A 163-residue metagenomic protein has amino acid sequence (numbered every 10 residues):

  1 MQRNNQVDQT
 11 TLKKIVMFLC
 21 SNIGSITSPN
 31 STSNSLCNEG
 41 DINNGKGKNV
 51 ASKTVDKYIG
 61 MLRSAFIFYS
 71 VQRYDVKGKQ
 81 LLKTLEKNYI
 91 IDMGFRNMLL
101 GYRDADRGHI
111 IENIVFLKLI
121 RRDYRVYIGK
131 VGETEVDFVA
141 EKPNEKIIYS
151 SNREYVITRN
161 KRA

Functional and structural regions predicted by a protein language model:
M1-K146: Accessory nucleic acid-recognition modules appended to NTPase machines
E141, E145-I157: Active-site ExK catalytic segment of metal-dependent nucleases
N160-A163: Short, charged, amphipathic alpha-helix that recurs within catalytic cores of restriction-modification and other
